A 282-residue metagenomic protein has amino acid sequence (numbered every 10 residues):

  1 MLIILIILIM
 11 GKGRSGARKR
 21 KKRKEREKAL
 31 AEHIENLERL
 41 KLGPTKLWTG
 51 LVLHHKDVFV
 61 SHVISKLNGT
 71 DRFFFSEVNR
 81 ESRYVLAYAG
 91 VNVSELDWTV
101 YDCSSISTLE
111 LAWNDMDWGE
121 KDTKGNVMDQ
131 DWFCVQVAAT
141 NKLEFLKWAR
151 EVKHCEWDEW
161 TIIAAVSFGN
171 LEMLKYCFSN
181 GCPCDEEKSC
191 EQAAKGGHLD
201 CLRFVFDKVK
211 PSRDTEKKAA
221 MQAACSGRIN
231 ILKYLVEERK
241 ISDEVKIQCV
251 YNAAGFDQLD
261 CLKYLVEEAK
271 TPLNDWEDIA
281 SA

Functional and structural regions predicted by a protein language model:
L2-A282: Ankyrin repeat (ANK) tandem alpha-helical domains that serve as protein-protein interaction scaffolds, prominent
